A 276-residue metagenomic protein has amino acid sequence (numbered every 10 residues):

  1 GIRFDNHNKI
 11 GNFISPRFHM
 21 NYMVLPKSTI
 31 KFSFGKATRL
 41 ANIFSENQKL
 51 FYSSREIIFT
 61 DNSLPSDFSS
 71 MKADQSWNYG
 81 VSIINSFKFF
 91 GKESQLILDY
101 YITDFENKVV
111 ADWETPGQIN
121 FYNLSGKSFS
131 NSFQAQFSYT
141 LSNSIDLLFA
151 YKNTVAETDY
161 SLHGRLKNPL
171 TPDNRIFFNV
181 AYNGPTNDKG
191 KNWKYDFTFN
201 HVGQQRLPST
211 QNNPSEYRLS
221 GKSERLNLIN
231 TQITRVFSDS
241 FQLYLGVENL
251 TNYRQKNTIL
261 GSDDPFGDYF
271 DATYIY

Functional and structural regions predicted by a protein language model:
G1-R17, N21, Y139-V155: Surface-exposed extracellular loop regions of Gram-negative outer-membrane beta-barrel proteins
I2-N8, F34-L40, K49, N85-F87 (+5 more regions): Transmembrane beta-strands of outer-membrane beta-barrel pores
N12-I14, Q75-Y79, I102, K127-N131 (+3 more regions): Residues that define the transmembrane beta-barrel architecture of outer-membrane proteins
I14, Y22-P26, Q75, F87-F90 (+6 more regions): Outer-membrane beta-barrel strand-turn architecture
F18-Y22, V81-N85, A135-Y139, F149 (+4 more regions): Residues on the lipid-exposed face of transmembrane beta-strands in outer-membrane beta-barrel proteins
M23, K31, S69-N123: Membrane-embedded beta-barrel scaffold of Gram-negative outer-membrane proteins
T38-R39, L147, H201-T210, T234-Y276: C-terminal beta-signal and adjacent terminal beta-strands/loops of Gram-negative outer-membrane beta-barrel proteins
L96-E106, Y122-P208: Gram-negative outer-membrane beta-barrel transporters
